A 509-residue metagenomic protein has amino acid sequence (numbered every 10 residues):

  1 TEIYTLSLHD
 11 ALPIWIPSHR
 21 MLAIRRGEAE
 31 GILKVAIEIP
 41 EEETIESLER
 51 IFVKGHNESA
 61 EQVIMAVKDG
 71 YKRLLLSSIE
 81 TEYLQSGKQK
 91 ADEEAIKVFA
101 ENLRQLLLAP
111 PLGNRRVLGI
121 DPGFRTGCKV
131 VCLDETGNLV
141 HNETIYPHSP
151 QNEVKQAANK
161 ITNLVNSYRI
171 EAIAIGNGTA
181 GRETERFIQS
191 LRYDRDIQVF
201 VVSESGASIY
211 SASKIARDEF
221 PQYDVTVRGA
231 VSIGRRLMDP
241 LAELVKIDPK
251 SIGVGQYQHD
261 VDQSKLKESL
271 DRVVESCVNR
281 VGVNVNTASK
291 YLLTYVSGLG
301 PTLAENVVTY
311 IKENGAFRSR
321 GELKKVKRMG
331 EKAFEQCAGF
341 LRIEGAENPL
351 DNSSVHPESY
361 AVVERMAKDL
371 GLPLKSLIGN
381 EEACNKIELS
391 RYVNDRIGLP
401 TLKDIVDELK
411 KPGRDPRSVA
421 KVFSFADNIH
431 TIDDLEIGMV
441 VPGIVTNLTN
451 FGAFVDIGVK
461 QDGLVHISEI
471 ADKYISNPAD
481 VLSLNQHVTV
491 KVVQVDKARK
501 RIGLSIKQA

Functional and structural regions predicted by a protein language model:
L6-R116, E135, A158-N163, S167: Extended, highly charged clamp/arch subdomains and adjacent linkers that form or line substrate-binding channels
G27-G31, E41, P111-N114, P122-T126 (+13 more regions): Short flexible coil/turn linkers enriched for glycine and charged/polar residues that connect secondary-structure
G27-P40, F52-L75, R235-L266, D369-R417: Structured, non-catalytic alpha/beta "coupling" segments that mediate domain-domain communication and provide generic
E38, R50-K54, G70-L74, L106-P110 (+16 more regions): Conserved, well-folded catalytic cores of nucleic-acid-processing and energy-transducing macromolecular machines
A95-L107, G113-R116, R125-D271: Phosphate- and other anionic-substrate recognition elements at nucleic-acid/protein interfaces
V117-G119, K129, E185-I188, S319-E322 (+3 more regions): Short beta-alpha junctions and helix-cap segments that line functional grooves
I209, D218-A316, A333-V363, A367 (+3 more regions): Long, highly charged, low-complexity intrinsically disordered interaction regions that mediate electrostatic DNA/RNA
I343-A509: Single-stranded RNA-binding regions, centering on S1/OB-family and related RNA-binding modules
